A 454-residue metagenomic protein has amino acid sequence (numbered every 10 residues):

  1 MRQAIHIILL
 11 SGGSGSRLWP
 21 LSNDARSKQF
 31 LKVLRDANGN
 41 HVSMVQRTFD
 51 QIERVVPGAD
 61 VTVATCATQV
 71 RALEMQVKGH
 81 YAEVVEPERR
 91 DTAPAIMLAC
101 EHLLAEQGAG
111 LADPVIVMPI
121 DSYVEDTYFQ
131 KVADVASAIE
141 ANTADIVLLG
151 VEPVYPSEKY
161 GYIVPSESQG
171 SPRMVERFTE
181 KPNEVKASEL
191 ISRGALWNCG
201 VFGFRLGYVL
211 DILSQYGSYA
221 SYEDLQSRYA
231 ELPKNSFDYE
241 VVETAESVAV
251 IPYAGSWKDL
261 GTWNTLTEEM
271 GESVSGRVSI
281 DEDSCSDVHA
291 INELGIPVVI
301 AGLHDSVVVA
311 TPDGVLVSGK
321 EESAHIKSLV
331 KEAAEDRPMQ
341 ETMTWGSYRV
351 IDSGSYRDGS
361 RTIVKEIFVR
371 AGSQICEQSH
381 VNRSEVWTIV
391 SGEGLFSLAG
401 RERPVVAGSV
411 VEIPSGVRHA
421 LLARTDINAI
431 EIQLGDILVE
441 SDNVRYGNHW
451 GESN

Functional and structural regions predicted by a protein language model:
M1-L10, R17-D24, L34-V117, Y123-F129 (+1 more regions): Conserved N-terminal catalytic core of the sugar/cofactor nucleotidyltransferase
Q3-A4, L206-E412, V417-A420, L438 (+1 more regions): Left-handed beta-helix
L10, M118, I389, I432: Catalytic metal- and UDP-sugar-binding loop of GT-A-like glycosyltransferases, i.e., residues flanking the conserved
V45, A99, D121, I163 (+3 more regions): Residue-level signal for inorganic ion chemistry
M118-P119, G319: Active-site acidic Asp-centered loop
D126-Y229, A249: Conserved core of the sugar-phosphate nucleotidyltransferase
I430-L438: C-terminal structural segments of small proteins and small subunits
